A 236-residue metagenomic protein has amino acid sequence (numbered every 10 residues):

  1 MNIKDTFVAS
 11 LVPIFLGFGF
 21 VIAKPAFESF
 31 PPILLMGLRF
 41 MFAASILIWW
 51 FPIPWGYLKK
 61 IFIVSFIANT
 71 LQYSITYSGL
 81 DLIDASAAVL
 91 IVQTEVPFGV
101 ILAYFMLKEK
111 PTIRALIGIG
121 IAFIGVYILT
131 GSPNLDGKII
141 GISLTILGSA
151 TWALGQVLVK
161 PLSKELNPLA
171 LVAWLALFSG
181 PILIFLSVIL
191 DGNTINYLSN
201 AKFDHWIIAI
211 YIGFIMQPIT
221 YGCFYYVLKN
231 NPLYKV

Functional and structural regions predicted by a protein language model:
M1-L34, D136-P161, I182-F185: Glycine-/small-residue-enriched transmembrane alpha-helix faces in small-molecule transporters and effluxers
I14-F15, G19-F20, I48-V92, V100 (+2 more regions): Specific transmembrane alpha-helical segments of multi-pass solute transporters/efflux pumps, especially DMT/EamA
G19, L38-I46, I91-F105, G120-I121 (+3 more regions): Alpha-helical transmembrane segments of compact multi-pass small-molecule transporters, enriched in specific families
V21-S29, L80-D81, Y127-I140, V188-A209: Membrane-interface helix termini and inter-helical loops of multi-pass transporters
A26, L35, G79, F105-L107 (+4 more regions): Hydrophobic/aromatic residues within transmembrane alpha-helices of multi-pass small-molecule transporters
L38, Y73, A87-T94, L158-P181 (+1 more regions): Helix-helix packing/entry segments at the starts of transmembrane helices
M41, L47, L102, P111-G131 (+2 more regions): Hydrophobic transmembrane alpha-helices of multi-pass small-molecule transport proteins
G56-K60, V89-V92, K108-I128, L135-I142: Loop-to-transmembrane alpha-helix entry segments
